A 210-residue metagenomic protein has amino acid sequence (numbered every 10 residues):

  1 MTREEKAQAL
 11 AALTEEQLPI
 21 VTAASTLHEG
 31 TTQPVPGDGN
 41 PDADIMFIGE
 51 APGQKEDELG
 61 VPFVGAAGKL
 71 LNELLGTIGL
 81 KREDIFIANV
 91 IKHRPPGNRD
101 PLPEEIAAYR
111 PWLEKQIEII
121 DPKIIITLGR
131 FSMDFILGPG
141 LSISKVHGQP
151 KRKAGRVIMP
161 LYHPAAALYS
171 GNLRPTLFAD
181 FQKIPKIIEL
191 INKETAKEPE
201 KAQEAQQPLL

Functional and structural regions predicted by a protein language model:
M1-A11, T26, I78, R82-E83 (+1 more regions): Glycine/proline-rich loop-helix segments at beta-alpha junctions forming the active-site rim of enzyme cores
M1-A66, E200-L210: Active-site and ligand/interface coordination hotspots across diverse enzymes and nucleic-acid-associated assemblies
N72: P-loop NTPase nucleotide-binding module
